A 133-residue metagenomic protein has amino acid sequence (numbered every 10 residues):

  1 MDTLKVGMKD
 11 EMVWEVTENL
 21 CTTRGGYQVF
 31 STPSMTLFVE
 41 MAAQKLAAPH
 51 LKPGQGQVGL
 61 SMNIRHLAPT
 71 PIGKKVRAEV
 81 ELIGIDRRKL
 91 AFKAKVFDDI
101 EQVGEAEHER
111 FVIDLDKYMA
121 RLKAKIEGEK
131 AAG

Functional and structural regions predicted by a protein language model:
M1-F30: Catalytic strand-loop segment that frames the active site of acyl-thioester-processing enzymes
E15, F97, E109-I113: Short beta-strand edge segments in extracellular beta-sheet folds
T32-S34: A short mixed-secondary-structure module that forms the rim of ligand-binding clefts
K45-R77: Hydrophobic beta-strand-centered segment that forms part of the acyl-chain substrate-binding groove
I64-D99: Hydrophobic beta-sheet segments that form the core/acyl-binding groove of ACP/CoA-dependent acyl-chain-processing
E109-G133: C-terminal output/interaction extensions
